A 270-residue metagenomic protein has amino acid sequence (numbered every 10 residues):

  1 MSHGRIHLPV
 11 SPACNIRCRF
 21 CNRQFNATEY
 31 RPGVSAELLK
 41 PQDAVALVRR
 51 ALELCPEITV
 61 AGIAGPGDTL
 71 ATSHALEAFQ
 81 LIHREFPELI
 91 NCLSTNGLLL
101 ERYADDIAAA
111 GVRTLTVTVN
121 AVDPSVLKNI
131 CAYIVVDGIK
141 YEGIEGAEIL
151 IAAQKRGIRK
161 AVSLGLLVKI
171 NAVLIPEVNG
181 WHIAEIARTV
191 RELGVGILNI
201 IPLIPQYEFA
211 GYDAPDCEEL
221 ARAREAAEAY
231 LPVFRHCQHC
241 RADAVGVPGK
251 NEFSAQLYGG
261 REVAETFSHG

Functional and structural regions predicted by a protein language model:
M1-P41: Canonical Radical SAM [4Fe-4S] cluster-binding loop centered on the CxxxCxxC motif and its immediate flanking residues
M1-S2, A184-G270: Auxiliary Fe-S-binding modules of radical SAM enzymes
M1-S2, R23, L38-L39, V48-T69 (+1 more regions): Conserved N-terminal glycine/acidic-rich loop preference
P9, G62-A64, K169, V173: Conserved beta-strand segments that form the floor/walls of ligand-binding pockets within enzyme and binding domains
C14, C18-C21, C92, C237-C240: Disulfide-bonded cysteines in secreted/extracellular proteins and peptides
R31-L38, C131-I134, G143-I144, Y212-P215: Short glycine-enriched, charge-decorated loop/helix-capping segments at active-site entrances that position
L70-I201, Q206: Conserved AdoMet/S-adenosylmethionine-binding subsite of the radical SAM
